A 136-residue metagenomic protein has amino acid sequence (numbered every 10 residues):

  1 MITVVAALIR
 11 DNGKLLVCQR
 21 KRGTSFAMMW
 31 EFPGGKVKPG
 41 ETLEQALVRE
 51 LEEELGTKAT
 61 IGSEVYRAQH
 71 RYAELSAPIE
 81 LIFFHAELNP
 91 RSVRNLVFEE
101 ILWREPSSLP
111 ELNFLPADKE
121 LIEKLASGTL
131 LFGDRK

Functional and structural regions predicted by a protein language model:
M1-L16, K36: Conserved N-terminal beta-strand and adjoining loop/helix that marks the start of the Nudix/MutT-like hydrolase domain
T3-V5, G13, I79-I82, E99: Change "...and in nucleic-acid phosphodiester-cleaving endonucleases..." to "...and in nucleic-acid processing enzymes
I9-R10, V17, L88, W103: Conserved hydrophobic "DFG−1" position in protein kinase catalytic cores
K14-E53, T57: Conserved Nudix-box catalytic region and its N-terminal flanking loop in Nudix hydrolases and closely related
K58, A68-V93, L102: Active-site-adjacent beta-strand/loop module that shapes the phosphate/pyrophosphate-binding cleft
S63-R67: Conserved S-adenosyl-L-methionine
H85, R94-L125: NUDIX/MutT-family hydrolases
A126-K136: Generic C-terminal helix-cap and adjacent flexible tail
